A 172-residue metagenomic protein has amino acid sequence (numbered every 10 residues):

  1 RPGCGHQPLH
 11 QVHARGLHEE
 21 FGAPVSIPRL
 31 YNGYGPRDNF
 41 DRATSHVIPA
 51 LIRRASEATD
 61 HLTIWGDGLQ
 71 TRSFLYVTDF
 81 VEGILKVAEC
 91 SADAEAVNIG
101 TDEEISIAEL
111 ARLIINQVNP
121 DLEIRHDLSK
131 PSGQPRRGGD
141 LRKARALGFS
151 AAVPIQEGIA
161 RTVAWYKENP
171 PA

Functional and structural regions predicted by a protein language model:
R1-Q11, D41-H46, S73-F74, E104: Short-chain dehydrogenase/reductase
R1-Y31, I52-T59: Active-site Tyr-X1-5-Lys
R15, R37-F40, G148: Short, function-defining helix-loop hinge/capping sites that tune catalysis or transport
E20, R42-S45, E89, K167: Residues in and immediately flanking transmembrane alpha helices
S26-V47, T71: Flexible, glycine-rich beta-alpha linker
S56-A172: C-terminal substrate-binding subdomain of Rossmann-fold SDR/epimerase-dehydratase oxidoreductases
